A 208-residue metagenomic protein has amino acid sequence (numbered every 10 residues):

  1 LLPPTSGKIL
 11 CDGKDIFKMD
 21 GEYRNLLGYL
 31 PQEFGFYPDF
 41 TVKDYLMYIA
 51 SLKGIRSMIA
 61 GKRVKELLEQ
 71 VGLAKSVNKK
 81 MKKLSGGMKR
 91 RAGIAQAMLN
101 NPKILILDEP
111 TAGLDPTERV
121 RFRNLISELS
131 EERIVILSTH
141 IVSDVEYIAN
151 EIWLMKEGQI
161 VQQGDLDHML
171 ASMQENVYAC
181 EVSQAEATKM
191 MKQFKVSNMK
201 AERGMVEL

Functional and structural regions predicted by a protein language model:
G7-K18, E22-Y23: Conserved ABC transporter NBD signature motif
M47, S51, M58-S76: Conserved ABC ATPase "signature" region
K80-L84: Conserved ABC ATPase signature
I94: Hydrophobic anchor residue at the start of the ABC signature
N101: Conserved catalytic motifs of ABC-family nucleotide-binding domains
L105-D108: Catalytic Walker B motif of ABC-type/P-loop ATPase nucleotide-binding domains
R121-E207: ABC transporter nucleotide-binding domain
